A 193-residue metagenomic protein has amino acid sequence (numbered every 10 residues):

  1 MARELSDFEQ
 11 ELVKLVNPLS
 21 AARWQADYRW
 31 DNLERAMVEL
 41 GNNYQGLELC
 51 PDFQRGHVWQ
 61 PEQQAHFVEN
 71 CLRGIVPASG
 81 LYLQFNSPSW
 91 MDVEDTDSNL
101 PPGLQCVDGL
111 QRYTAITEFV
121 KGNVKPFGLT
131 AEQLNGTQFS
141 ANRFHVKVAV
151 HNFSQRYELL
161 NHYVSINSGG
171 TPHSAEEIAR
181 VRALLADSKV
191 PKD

Functional and structural regions predicted by a protein language model:
L5-W30, Q54-P61, V68-D193: Basic- and aromatic-enriched surface patches that contact anionic nucleotides/nucleic acids
A22-Q45: N- or domain-start disorder-to-order transition segments that initiate the globular core
E34-V38, P51, L83-F85: Short secondary-structure junction/hinge motifs that connect adjacent elements
Y44-L49, V93-D95: Surface-exposed beta-strand-to-loop junctions that form interaction patches on eukaryotic regulatory domains
